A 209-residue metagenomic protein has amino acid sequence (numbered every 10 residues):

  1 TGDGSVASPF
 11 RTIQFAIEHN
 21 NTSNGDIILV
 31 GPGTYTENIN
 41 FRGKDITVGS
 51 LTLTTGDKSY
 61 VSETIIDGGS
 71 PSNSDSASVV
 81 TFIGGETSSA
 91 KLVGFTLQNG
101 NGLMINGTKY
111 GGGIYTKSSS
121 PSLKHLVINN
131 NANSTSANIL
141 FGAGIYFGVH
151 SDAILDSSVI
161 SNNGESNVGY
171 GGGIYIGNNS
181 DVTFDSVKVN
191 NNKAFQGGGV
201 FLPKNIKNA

Functional and structural regions predicted by a protein language model:
T1-F15: Right-handed parallel beta-helix/beta-solenoid
Q14, N24-T47, L51-T54: N-terminal extracellular ligand-recognition/capping segment immediately after the signal peptide
I17-N21: Mature extracellular/periplasmic domains of secretome proteins
D26, E37, K44-I46, S78 (+11 more regions): The right-handed parallel beta-helix/beta-solenoid scaffold, focusing on the short coil/turn and N-cap positions
V30, E37, F41, S50 (+10 more regions): Extracellular beta-strand solenoids
D45-I105: Right-handed parallel beta-helix/beta-spiral solenoid domain characteristic of secreted/periplasmic
G49-S50, E63, S89-N101, S120-S134 (+3 more regions): Right-handed parallel beta-helix
E63, G68-I83, I105-Y115, T135-G148 (+2 more regions): Extracellular beta-strand/beta-solenoid scaffold signature
